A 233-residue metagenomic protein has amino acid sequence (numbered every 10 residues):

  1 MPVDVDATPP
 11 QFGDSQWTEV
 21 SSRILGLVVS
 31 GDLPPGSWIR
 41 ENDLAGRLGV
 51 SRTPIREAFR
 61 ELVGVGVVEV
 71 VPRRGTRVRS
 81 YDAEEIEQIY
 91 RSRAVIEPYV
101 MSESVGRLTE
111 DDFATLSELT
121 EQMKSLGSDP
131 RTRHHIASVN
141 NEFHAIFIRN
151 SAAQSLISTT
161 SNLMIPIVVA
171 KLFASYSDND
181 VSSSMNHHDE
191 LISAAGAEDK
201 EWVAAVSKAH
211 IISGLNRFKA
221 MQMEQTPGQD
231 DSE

Functional and structural regions predicted by a protein language model:
M1-G106, K219-E233: Short linear motifs at protein or domain termini
P2, F12-Q16, I165, L172-E233: C-terminal all-alpha effector/ligand-binding and dimerization domain of prokaryotic HTH-type transcriptional repressors
T18, S22, A94, A114-S117 (+1 more regions): Amphipathic alpha-helical repeat elements characteristic of tetratricopeptide repeat
L27, G31, M123, L163-A170 (+2 more regions): A short secondary-structure junction motif
L27, V68-V70, S138-N140, S183-M185: Short hydrophobic/aromatic segments of transmembrane alpha-helices and their interfaces
D82-A83, A170-A174: Short alpha-helical transmembrane interface motifs in multi-pass membrane proteins
I89, M101, E110-L172, M185-A197 (+1 more regions): Conserved amphipathic alpha-helical segments that form helical-bundle/coiled-coil interaction surfaces
